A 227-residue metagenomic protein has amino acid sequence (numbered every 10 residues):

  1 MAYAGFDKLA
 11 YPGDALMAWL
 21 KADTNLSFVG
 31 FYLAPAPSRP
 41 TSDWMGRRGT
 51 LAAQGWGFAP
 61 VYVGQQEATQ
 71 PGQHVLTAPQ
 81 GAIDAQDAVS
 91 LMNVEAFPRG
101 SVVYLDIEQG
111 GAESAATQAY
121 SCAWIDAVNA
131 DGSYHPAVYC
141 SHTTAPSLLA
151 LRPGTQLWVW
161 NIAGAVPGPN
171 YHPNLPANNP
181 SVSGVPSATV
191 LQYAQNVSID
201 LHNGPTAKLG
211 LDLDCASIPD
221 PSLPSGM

Functional and structural regions predicted by a protein language model:
M1-C122, A130-D131: Substrate-binding cleft of extracellular glycoside hydrolase catalytic domains
M1-P12, M17-W19, D23, R152-M227: Functionally critical loop-and-helix segments that line ligand-binding/catalytic clefts of soluble enzyme domains
F31, P60, L105, V138 (+2 more regions): Structural beta-sheet core signal
Q65-E67, G110, T143-A145, Q195-V197: Short, solvent-exposed loop/turn segments at secondary-structure junctions
T117, P146-P153: Distinct, well-ordered alpha-helical segments
N129-S147, L157-N161: Aromatic-lined carbohydrate-recognition surfaces of secreted/lumenal glycan-active proteins
